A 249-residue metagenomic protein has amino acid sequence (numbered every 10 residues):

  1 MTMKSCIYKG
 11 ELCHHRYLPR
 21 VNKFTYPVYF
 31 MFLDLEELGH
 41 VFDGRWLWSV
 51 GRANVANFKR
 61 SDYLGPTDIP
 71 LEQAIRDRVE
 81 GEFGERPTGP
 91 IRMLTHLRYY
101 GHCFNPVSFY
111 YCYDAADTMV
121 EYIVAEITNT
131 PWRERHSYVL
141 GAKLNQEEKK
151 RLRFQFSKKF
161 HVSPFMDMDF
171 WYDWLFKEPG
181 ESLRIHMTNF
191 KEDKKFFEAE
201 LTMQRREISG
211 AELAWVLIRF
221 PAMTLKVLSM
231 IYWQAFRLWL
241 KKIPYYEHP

Functional and structural regions predicted by a protein language model:
M1-P249: Mature, function-bearing regions of proteins
